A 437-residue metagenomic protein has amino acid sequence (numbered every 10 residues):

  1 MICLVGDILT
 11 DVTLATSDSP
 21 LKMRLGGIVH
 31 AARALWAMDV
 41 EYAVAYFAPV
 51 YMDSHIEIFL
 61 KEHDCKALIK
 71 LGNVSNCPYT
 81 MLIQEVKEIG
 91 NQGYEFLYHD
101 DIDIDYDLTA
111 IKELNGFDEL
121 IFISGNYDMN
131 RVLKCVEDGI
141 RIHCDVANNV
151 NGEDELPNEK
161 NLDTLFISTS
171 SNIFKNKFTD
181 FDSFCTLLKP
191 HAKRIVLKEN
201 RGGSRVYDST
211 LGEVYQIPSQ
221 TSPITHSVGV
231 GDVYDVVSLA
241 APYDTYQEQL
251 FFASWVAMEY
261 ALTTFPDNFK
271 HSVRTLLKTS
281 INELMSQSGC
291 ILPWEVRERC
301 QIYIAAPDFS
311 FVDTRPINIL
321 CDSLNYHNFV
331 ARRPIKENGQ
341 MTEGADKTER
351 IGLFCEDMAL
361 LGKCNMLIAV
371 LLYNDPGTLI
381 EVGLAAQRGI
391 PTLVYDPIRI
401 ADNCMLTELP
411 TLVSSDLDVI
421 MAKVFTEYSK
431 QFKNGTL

Functional and structural regions predicted by a protein language model:
I2, L9-K22, A37-I121, K134-C135 (+2 more regions): Conserved N-terminal subdomain of the carbohydrate kinase-like
G26-A37, V382-G383: Histidine-anchored nucleotide/phosphate-binding helix
E41-P49, A253, N328-Q340: A short beta-strand-loop structural module common to alpha/beta enzyme folds
I58-N73, E248-F251, A257-N325, P334-G339: Charged C-terminal helix
L114-N115, E159, K189, L361-G362: A short, aliphatic-rich alpha-helical micro-motif
V136-V214: Conserved phosphate/ATP/ADP-binding segment of small-molecule kinases
F181-R297: Conserved phosphate-binding/catalytic region of the ribokinase-like
M285-L437: Conserved catalytic or regulatory cores that recognize and/or transform ribose-phosphate-containing ligands
